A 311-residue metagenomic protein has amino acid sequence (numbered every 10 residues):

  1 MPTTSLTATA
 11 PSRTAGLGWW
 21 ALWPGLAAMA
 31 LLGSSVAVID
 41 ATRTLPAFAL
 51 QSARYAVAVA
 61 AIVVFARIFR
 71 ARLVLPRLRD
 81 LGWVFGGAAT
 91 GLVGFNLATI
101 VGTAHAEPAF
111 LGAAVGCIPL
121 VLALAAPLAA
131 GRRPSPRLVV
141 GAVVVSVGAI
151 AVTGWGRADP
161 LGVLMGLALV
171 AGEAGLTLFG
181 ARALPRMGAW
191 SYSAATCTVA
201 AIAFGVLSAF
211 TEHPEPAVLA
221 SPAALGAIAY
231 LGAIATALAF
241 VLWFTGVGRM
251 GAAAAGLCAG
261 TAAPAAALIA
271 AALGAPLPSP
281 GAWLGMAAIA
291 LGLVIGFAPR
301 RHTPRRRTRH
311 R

Functional and structural regions predicted by a protein language model:
M1-S52, A58, L97, V101 (+4 more regions): Glycine-/small-residue-enriched transmembrane alpha-helix faces in small-molecule transporters and effluxers
P2-L6, W20-A21, T44-G94, C117-A125 (+5 more regions): Transmembrane alpha-helices of multi-pass small-molecule transport proteins
P2-P11, A15, Y55, A224 (+1 more regions): C-terminal-most transmembrane helix of multi-pass membrane proteins
G16-A21, T44-S52, P76-G82, G154-G172 (+2 more regions): Juxtamembrane helix-entry segments on the extracytoplasmic side of multipass membrane proteins
G25, M29, A53, F110-I118 (+2 more regions): Helix-helix packing/entry segments at the starts of transmembrane helices
A30, I62, C117, P134-G154 (+5 more regions): Hydrophobic transmembrane alpha-helices of multi-pass small-molecule transport proteins
L31-V36, V63-V115, A149-A151, G232-M250: Specific transmembrane alpha-helical segments of multi-pass solute transporters/efflux pumps, especially DMT/EamA
A49-A60, T90-L92, N96-R133, L138 (+2 more regions): Specific alpha-helical transmembrane segments that line the substrate/conduction pathway and gating interfaces
